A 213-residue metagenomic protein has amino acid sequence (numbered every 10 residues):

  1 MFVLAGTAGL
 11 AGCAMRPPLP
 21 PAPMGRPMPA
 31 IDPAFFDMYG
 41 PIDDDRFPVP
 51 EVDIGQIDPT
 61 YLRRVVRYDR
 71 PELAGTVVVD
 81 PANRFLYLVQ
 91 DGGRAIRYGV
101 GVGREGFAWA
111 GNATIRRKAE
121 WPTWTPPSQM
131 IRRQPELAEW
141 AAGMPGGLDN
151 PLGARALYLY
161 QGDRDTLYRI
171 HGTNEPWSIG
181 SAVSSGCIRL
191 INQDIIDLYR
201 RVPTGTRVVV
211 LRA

Functional and structural regions predicted by a protein language model:
M1-I188, N192-A213: N-terminal pre-domains immediately preceding structured catalytic cores
